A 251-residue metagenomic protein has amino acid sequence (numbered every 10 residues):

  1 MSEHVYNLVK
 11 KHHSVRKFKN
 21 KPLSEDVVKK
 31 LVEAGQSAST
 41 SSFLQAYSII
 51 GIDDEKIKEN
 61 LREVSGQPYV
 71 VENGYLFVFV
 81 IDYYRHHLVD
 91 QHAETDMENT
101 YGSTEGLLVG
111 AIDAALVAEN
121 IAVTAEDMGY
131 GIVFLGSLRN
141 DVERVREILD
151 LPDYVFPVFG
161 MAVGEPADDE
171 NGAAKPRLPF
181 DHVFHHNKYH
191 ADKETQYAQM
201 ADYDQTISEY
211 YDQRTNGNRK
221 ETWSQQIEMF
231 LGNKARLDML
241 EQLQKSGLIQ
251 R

Functional and structural regions predicted by a protein language model:
M1-R251: Acidic, surface-exposed loops and disordered segments
